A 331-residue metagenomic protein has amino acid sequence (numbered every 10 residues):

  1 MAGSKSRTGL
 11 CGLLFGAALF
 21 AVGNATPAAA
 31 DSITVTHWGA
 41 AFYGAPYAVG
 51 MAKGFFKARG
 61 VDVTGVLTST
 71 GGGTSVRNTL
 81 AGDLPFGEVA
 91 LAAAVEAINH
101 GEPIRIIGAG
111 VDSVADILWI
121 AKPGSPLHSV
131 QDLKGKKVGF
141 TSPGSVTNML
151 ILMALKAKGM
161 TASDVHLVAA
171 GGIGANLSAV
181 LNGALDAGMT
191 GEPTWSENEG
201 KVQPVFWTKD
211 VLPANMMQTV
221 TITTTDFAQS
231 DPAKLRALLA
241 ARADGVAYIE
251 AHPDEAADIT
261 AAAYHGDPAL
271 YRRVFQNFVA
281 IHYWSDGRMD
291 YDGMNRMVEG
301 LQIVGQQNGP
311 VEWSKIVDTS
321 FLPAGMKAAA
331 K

Functional and structural regions predicted by a protein language model:
A2-L14: Bacterial N-terminal signal peptides that target proteins for export
L19-P27: C-terminal segment of classical bacterial N-terminal signal peptides
A29-S32, A329: Bacterial Sec-exported substrate-binding components of ABC uptake systems
D31-G171, N176-N182, D186-E192, Q203-K209 (+1 more regions): Short, glycine-/small- and polar/acidic-enriched structural segments that line small-molecule recognition paths
A93, G174-A263: Pocket-lining segment of extracytoplasmic ligand-binding domains
P143-M160, A240-Y271, E312-V317, G325: Ligand-binding clefts/hinges and TM-proximal coupling segments of bilobed small-molecule sensing domains
Q229-Q307: Secondary-structure end/capping motifs
E299-K331: Conserved C-terminal helix/tail region of periplasmic/extracytoplasmic solute-binding proteins
